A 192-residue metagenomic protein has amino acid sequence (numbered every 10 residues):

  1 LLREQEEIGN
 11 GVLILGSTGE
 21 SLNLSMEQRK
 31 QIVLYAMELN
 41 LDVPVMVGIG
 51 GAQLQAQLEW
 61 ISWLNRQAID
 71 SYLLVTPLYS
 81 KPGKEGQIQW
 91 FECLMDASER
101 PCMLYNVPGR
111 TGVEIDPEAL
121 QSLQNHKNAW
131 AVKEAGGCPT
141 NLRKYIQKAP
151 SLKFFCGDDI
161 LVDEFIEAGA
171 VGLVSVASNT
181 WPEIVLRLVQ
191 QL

Functional and structural regions predicted by a protein language model:
L1-E114, S122: Active-site beta->alpha loop and helix N-cap motifs at the rims of alpha/beta catalytic domains
D96-A97, P108-L192: Catalytic alpha/beta core domains of metabolic enzymes, predominantly
